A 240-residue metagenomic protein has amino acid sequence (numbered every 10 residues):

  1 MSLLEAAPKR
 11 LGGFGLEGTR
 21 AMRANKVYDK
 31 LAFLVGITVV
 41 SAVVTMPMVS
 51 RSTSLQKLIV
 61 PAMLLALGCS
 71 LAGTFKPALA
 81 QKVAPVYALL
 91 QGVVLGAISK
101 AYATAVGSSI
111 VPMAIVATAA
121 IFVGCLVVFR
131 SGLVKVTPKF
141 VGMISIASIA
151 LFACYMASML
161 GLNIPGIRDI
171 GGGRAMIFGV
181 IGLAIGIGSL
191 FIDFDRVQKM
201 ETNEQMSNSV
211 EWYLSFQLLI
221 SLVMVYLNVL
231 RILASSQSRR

Functional and structural regions predicted by a protein language model:
M1-R240: A hydrophobic alpha-helical transmembrane-helix feature that marks the membrane cores and membrane-interface segments
